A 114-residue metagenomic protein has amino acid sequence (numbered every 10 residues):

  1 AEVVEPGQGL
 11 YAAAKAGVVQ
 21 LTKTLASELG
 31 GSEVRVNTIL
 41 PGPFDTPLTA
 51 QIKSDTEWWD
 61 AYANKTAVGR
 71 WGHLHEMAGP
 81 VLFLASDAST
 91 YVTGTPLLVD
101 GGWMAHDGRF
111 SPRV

Functional and structural regions predicted by a protein language model:
A1-G17, T22-G31: Catalytic loop of short-chain dehydrogenase/reductase
A1-V3, T24, P43, K65-V68: Active-site pre-Tyr helix/loop in NAD(P)-dependent dehydrogenases
E5-P6, T49-Q51, G108-F110: Conserved catalytic-core motifs of eukaryotic protein kinase domains, centered on the activation segment
Q20, G31, T38-P41, E57-A88 (+2 more regions): C-terminal helical subdomain
L40-Q51, A105: Short, flexible catalytic-loop segment of classical short-chain dehydrogenase/reductase
Q51-I52, K65: Amphipathic alpha-helical segments that mediate coupling or scaffolding at interfaces
M77, S111-V114: Non-catalytic terminal and boundary segments that flank Rossmann-like NAD(P)-dependent oxidoreductase
